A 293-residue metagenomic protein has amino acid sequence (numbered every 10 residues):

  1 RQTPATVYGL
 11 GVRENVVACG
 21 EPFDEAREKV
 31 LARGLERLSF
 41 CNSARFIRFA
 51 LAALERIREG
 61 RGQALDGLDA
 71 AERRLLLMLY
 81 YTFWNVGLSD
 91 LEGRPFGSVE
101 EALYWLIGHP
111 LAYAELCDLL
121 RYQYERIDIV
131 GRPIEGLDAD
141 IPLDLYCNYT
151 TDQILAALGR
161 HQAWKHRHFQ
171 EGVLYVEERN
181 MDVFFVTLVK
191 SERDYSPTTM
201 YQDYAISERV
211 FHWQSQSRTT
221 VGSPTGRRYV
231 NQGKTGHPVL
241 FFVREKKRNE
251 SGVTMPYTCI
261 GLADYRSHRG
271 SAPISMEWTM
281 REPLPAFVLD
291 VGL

Functional and structural regions predicted by a protein language model:
R1-W105: Accessory helical-bundle/CTD segments and flexible terminal tails appended to RecA-like ATPase motors
P4, G20-P22, G34, P95 (+9 more regions): Proline-rich intrinsically disordered, low-complexity coils
L10-V12, V17, F96, I127-I129 (+2 more regions): Hydrophobic transmembrane signal anchors and adjacent membrane-proximal interface regions, especially in viral
V16, F23-R56, L145-P256: Acidic, glycine-rich low-complexity segments with interspersed aromatic residues
L75-V183, T187-E192: Charge-dense, extended regions
E250-L293: Compact mixed alphabeta submodule
